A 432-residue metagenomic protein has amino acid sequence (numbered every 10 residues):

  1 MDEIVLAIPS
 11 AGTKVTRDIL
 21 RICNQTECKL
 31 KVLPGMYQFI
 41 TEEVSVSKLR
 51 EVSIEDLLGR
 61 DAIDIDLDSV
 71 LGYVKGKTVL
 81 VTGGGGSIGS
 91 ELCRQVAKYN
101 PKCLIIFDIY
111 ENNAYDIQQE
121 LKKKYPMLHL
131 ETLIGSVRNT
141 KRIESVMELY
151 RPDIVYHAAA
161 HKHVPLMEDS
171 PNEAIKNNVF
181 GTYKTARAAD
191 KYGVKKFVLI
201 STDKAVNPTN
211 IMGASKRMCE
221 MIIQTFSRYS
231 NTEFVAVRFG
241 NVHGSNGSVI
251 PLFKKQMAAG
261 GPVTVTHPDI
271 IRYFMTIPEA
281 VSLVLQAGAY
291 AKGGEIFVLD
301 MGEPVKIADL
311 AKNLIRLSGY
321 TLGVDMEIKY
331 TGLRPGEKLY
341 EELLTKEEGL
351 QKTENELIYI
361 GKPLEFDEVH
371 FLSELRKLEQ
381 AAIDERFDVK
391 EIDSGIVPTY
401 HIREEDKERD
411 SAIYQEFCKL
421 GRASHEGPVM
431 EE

Functional and structural regions predicted by a protein language model:
M1-E3, P101-K102, M147-Y156, V164 (+1 more regions): Proline-aspartate-enriched helix->loop->beta-strand connector
M1-E51, G135: Phosphate-bearing ligand-interacting subdomains that bind or position ATP/ADP/UDP/GDP/NAD(P) or nucleotide-linked
T26, T41-E42, H157, H161-E220 (+1 more regions): Conserved Rossmann-fold NAD(P)-dependent oxidoreductase catalytic core, especially the SDR/UDP-sugar
S47-E51, E55, G59-R151, G349: N-terminal Rossmann/SDR dinucleotide-binding element
D64, S69-Y73, K191, M221 (+2 more regions): Strand-loop microenvironment adjacent to phosphate/nucleotide-handling motifs in alpha/beta enzyme folds
T82, F107, V155-A159, F197-T202 (+1 more regions): SDR active-site strand-loop-helix element
L133-I134, K176, Y330: Conserved residues in the N-terminal Rossmann fold of short-chain dehydrogenase/reductase
R142, K184-A188, F274: Conserved mid-core alpha-helix of short-chain dehydrogenase/reductase
